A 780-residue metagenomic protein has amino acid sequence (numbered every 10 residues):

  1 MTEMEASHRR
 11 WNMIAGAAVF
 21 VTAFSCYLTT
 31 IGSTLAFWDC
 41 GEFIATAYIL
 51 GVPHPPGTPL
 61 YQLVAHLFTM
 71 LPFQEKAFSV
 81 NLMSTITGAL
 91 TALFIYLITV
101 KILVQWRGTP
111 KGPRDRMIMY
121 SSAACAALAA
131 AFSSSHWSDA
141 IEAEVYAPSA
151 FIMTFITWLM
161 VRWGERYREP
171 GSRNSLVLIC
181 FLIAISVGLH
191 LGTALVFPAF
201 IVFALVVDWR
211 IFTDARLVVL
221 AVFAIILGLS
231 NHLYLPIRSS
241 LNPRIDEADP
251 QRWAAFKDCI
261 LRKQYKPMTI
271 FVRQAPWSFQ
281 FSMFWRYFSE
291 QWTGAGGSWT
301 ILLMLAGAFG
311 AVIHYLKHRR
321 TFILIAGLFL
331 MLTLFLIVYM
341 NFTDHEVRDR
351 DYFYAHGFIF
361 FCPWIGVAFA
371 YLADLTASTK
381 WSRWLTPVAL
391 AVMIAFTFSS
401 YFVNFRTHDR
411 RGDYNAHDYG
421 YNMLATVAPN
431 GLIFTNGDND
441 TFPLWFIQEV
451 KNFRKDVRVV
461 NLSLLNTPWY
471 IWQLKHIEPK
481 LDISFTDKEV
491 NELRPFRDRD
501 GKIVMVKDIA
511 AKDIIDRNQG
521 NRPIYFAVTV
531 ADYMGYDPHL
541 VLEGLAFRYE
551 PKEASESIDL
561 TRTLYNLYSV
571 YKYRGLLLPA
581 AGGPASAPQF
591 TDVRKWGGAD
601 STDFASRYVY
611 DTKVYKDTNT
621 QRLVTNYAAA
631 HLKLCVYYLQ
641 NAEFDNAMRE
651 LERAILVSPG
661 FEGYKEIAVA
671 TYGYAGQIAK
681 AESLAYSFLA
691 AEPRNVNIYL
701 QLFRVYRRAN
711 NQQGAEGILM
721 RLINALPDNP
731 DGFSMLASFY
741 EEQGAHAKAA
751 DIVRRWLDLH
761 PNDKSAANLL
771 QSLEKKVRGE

Functional and structural regions predicted by a protein language model:
T2-E3, V100-G108, C125, I141-A150 (+7 more regions): ER/secretory pathway lumenal C-terminal domains and tails of membrane proteins involved in glycoprotein biogenesis
I31-F43, P53-V64, F78, R244-D249 (+1 more regions): Extracytoplasmic catalytic/substrate-binding loops of multi-pass membrane glycan-assembly enzymes
L50-P56, V64-I86, T91, T99 (+2 more regions): Juxtamembrane segments of multi-pass membrane glycosylation machinery that transfer sugars from lipid-linked donors
P59, L71-L93, L97, R116 (+7 more regions): Loop-to-helix entry region of an early transmembrane alpha helix in multi-pass inner-membrane enzymes
S79, H631, Y664-K665, Y699 (+2 more regions): Canonical tetratricopeptide repeat
Q640, Y674, R708, E742 (+1 more regions): Register position in tetratricopeptide repeats
A654, S687-F688, R721-L722, R755-W756: Canonical positions in the second alpha-helix
E742-E780: Terminal, low-structured helical/coil segments at or just beyond the last alpha-helical repeat
